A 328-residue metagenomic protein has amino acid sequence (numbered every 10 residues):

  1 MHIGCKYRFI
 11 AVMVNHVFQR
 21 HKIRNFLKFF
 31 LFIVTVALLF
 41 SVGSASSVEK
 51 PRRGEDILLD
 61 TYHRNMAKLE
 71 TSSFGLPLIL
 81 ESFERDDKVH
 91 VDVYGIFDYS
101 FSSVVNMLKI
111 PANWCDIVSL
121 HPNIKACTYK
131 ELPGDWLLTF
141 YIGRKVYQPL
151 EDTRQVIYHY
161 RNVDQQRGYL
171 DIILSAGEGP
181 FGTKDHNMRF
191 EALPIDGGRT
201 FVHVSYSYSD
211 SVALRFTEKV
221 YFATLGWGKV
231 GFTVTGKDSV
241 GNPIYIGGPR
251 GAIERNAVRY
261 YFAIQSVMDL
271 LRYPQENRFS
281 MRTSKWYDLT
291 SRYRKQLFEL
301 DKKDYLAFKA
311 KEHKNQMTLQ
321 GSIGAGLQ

Functional and structural regions predicted by a protein language model:
M1-F26: N-terminal secretory signal peptides that target proteins for export/translocation
F30-S41: Bacterial N-terminal signal peptides
S46-S73, I79-E84, G177-G179, R189-Q328: Terminal "cap-and-tail" regions of soluble proteins that handle hydrophobic small molecules
L59-N65, K109-V146, D164, Y169-I172 (+4 more regions): Ser/Thr-rich, low-complexity intrinsically disordered terminal regions
L80-M107, T128, Y245-A252: Terminal, regulation- and interaction-focused segments at domain boundaries
D98-F101, E131-G134, Y160-Y169, E191-F201 (+1 more regions): A short, structured loop/turn motif at beta-sheet edges
N106-D116, Q265, D269, Y273: Sec-exported extracytoplasmic/periplasmic mature domains
N123-N187, S209, T290, L297-Q328: Glycine-rich portal/gate segments that line the openings of hydrophobic small-molecule binding cavities
